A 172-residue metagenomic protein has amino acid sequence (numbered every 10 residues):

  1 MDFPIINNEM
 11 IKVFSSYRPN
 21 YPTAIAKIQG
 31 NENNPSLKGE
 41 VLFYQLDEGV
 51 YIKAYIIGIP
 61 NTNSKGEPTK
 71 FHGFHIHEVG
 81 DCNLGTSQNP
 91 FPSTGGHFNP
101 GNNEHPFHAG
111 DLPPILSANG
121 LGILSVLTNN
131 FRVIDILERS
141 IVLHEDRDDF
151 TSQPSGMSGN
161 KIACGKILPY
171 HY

Functional and structural regions predicted by a protein language model:
M1-Y172: N-terminal leader/targeting pre-sequences
